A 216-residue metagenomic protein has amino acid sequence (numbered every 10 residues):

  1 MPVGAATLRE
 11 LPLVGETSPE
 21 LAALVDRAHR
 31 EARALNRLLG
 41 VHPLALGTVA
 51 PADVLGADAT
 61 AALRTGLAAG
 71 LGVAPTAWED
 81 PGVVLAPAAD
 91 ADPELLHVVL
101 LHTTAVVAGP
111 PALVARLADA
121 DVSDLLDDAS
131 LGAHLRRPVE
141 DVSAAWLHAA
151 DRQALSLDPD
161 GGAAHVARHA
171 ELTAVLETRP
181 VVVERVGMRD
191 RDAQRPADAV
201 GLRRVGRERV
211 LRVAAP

Functional and structural regions predicted by a protein language model:
P2-E10: Short Lys/Arg-rich basic patches
L13-A164, R212: Acyl-donor-binding surface of acyltransferase catalytic domains
G15, V186-G187: Short loop or secondary-structure boundary microenvironments that flank and position key functional residues
V41-L44, V181, L202: Short aromatic/hydrophobic-glycine micro-motifs
E140-D158, G187-P216: Active-site/acyl-donor-binding loops of N-acyltransferases
D160-T178, R195, A199: Conserved acetyl-CoA-binding loop-helix of GNAT-fold acetyltransferases
L176-V186: Conserved GNAT acetyl-CoA-binding A-motif
